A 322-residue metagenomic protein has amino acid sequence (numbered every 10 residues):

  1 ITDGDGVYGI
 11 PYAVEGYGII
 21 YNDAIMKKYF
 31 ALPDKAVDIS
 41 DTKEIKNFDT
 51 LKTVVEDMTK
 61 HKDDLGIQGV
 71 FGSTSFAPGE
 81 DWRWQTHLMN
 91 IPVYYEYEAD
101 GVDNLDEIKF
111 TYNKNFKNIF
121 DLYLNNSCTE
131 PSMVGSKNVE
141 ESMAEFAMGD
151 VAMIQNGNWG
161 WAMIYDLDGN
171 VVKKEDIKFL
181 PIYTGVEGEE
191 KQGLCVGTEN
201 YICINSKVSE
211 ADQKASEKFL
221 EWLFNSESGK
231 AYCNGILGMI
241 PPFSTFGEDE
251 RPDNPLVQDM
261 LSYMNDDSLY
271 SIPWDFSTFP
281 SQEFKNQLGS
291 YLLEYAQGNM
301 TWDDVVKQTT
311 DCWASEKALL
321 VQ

Functional and structural regions predicted by a protein language model:
I1-Y21, K27, R83, H87 (+2 more regions): Hinge/lid segment of periplasmic solute-binding proteins
T2-A13, Y17, D49-L105: Extracytoplasmic/periplasmic solute-binding protein
K28, P33-E44, S75-P78, V93-N118 (+4 more regions): Short, solvent-exposed loop/beta-turn-alpha elements that line the ligand-binding surface or hinge of extracytoplasmic
K46-T50, M133-M148: Short helix-initiation/N-cap motifs at beta->coil->alpha
K52-D57, A99-S136: Glycine-centered hinge/linker elements that transmit conformational signals in sensory and ligand-binding systems
N118-L122, E210-L223, F284-Q287, V305: Short amphipathic alpha-helical coupling segments at ligand-binding clamshell hinges and other catalytic/signaling
C128, G169-M239: Extracytoplasmic/periplasmic substrate-recognition and gating elements
G229-K230, I240-P252, S262-Q322: Conserved C-terminal helix/tail region of periplasmic/extracytoplasmic solute-binding proteins
